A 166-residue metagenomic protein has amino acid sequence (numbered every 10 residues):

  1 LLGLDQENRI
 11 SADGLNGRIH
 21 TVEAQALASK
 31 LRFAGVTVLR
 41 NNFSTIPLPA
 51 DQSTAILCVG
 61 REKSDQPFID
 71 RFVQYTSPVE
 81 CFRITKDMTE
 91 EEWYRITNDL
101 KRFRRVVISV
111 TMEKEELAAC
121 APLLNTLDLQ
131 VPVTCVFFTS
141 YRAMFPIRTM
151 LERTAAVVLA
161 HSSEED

Functional and structural regions predicted by a protein language model:
L1-D166: Preference for extracellular/luminal or secreted protein segments
